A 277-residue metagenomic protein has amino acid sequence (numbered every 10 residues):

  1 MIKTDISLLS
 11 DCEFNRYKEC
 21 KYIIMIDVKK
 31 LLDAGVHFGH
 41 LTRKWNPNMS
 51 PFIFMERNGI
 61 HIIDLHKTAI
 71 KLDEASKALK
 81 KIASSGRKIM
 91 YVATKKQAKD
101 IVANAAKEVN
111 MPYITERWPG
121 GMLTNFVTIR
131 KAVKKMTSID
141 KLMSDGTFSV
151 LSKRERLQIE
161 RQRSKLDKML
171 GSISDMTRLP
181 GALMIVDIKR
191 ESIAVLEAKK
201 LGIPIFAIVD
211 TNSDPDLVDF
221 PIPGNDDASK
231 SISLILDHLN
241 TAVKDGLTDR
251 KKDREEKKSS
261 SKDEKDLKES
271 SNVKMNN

Functional and structural regions predicted by a protein language model:
Y22-K88, T94-K95, K99-L142, K153-R156 (+4 more regions): N-terminal cationic and glycine-rich segments that engage phosphates or anionic surfaces
G35, Y91, L183, I235: Residue-level signature of catalytic and energy-coupling elements of molecular machines, predominantly ATP/GTP-dependent
V109, I114-D216: Long, charge-patterned amphipathic alpha-helical coiled-coil/hairpin "stalk" segments used as oligomerization
A194-T248: Short glycine/threonine-rich loop/turn motifs
A228-M275: C-terminal functional extensions of proteins
